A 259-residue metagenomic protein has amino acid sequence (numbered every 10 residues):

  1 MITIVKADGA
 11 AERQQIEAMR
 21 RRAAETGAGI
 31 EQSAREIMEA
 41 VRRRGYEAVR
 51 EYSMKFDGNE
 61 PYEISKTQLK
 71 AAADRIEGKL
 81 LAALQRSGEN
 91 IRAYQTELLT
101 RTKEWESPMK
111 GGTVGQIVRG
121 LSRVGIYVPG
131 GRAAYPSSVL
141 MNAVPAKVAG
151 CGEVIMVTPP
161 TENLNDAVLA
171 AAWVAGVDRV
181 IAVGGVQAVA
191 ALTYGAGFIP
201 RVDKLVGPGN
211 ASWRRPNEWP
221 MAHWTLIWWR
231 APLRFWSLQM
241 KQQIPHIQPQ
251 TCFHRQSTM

Functional and structural regions predicted by a protein language model:
M1-S122: N-terminal Rossmann-like NAD(P)+-binding subdomain of aldehyde/semialdehyde dehydrogenases
A11, E47, E162-N163, Q187 (+2 more regions): Short alpha-helical
T26-G29, V41-R44, I76-A83, Q116 (+6 more regions): Catalytic cores of large soluble enzymes that bind and process phosphate-bearing ligands
W105-A170: Conserved small-residue-rich beta-alpha loop and adjacent elements that most often cradle the phosphate/pyrophosphate
G150, A175-G176: Short, structured coil segments at secondary-structure junctions
G176-M259: Conserved NAD(P)+-binding/catalytic subdomain of aldehyde/semialdehyde dehydrogenases
